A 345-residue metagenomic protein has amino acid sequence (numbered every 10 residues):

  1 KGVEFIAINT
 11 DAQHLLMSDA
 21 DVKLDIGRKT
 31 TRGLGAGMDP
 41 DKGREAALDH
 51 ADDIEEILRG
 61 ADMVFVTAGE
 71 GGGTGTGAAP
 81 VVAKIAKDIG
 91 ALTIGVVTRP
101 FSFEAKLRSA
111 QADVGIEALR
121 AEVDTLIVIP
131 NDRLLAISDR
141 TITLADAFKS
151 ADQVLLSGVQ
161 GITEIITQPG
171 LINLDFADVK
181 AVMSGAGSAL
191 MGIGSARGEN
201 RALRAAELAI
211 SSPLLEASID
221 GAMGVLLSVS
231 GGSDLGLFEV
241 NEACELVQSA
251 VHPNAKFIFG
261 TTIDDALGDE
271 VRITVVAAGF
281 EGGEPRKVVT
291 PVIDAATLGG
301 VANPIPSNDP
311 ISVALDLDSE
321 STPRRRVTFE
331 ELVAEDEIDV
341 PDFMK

Functional and structural regions predicted by a protein language model:
K1-K345: Tubulin/FtsZ superfamily GTPase core signature
